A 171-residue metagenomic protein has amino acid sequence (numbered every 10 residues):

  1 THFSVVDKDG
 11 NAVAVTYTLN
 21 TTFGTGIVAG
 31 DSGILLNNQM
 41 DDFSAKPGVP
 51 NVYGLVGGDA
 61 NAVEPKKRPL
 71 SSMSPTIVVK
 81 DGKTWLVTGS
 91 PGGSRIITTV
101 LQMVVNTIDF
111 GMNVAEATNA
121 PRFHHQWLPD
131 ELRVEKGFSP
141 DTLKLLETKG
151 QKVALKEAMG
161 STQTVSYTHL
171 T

Functional and structural regions predicted by a protein language model:
T1-K156: Proteins synthesized as precursors that undergo proteolytic processing into mature forms
L146, G160-T164: C-terminal regions of mature proteins
T168-T171: Conserved small/polar residues in nucleotide/adenosyl-binding loops
